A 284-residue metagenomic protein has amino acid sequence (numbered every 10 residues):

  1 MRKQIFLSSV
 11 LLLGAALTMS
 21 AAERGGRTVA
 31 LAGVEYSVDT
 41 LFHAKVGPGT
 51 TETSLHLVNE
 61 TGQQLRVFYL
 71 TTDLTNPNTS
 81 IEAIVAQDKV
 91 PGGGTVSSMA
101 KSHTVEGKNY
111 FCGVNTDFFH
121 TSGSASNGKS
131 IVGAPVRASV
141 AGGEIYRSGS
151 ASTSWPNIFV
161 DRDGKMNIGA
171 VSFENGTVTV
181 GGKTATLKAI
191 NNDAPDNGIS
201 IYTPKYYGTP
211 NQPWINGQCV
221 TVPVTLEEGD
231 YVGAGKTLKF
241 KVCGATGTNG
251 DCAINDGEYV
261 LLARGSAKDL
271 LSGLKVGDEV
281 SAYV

Functional and structural regions predicted by a protein language model:
M1-G25: Bacterial Sec-dependent N-terminal signal peptides
A22-D256: Zymogen propeptides
S122, A282-Y283: Residue-level recognition of conserved beta-strand edge/terminus positions
Y231-G233, A263, E279: Acidic, serine/threonine- and glycine-rich low-complexity intrinsically disordered segments that serve as flexible
G250-K268: Short, structured beta-strand/loop micro-motifs enriched in basic residues and often containing a Trp
D269-G273: Short, conserved secondary-structure segments in the cores of folded domains
L274-S281: Loop/turn positions that initiate beta-strands
